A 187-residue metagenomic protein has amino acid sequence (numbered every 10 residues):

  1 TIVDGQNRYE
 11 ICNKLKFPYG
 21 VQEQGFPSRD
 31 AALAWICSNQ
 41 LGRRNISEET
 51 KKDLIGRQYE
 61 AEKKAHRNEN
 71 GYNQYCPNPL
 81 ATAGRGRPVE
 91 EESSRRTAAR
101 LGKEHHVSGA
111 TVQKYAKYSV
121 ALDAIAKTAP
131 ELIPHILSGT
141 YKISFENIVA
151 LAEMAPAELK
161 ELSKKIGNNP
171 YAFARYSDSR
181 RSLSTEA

Functional and structural regions predicted by a protein language model:
T1, F17, N68-Y72, C76-P77 (+3 more regions): Proteins with a high burden of low-complexity, intrinsically disordered sequence enriched in S/T/G/P/A and R, requiring
T1-D4, R8: Acidic, metal-coordinating catalytic cores used for nucleic-acid/nucleotide bond scission and strand-transfer chemistry
R8-S119, L137, I143-E153: Amphipathic, charge-rich alpha-helical segments that serve as recognition/docking helices
I55, H105, G109-E186: Amphipathic alpha-helical extensions and coiled-coil-like segments
